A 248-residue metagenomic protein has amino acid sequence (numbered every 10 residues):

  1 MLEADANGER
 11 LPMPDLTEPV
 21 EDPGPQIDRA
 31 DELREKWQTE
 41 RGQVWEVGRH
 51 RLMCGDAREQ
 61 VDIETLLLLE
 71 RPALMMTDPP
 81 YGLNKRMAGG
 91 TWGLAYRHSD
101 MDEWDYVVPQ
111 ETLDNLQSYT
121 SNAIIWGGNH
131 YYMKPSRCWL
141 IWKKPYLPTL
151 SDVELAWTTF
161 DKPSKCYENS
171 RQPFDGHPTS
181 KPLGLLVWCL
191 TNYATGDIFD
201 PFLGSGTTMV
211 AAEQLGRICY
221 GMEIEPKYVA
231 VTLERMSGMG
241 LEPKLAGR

Functional and structural regions predicted by a protein language model:
M1-E9: Amphipathic, charge-rich alpha-helical segments that serve as recognition/docking helices
R10-F199, L203-R248: Class I S-adenosyl-L-methionine-dependent methyltransferase catalytic core
